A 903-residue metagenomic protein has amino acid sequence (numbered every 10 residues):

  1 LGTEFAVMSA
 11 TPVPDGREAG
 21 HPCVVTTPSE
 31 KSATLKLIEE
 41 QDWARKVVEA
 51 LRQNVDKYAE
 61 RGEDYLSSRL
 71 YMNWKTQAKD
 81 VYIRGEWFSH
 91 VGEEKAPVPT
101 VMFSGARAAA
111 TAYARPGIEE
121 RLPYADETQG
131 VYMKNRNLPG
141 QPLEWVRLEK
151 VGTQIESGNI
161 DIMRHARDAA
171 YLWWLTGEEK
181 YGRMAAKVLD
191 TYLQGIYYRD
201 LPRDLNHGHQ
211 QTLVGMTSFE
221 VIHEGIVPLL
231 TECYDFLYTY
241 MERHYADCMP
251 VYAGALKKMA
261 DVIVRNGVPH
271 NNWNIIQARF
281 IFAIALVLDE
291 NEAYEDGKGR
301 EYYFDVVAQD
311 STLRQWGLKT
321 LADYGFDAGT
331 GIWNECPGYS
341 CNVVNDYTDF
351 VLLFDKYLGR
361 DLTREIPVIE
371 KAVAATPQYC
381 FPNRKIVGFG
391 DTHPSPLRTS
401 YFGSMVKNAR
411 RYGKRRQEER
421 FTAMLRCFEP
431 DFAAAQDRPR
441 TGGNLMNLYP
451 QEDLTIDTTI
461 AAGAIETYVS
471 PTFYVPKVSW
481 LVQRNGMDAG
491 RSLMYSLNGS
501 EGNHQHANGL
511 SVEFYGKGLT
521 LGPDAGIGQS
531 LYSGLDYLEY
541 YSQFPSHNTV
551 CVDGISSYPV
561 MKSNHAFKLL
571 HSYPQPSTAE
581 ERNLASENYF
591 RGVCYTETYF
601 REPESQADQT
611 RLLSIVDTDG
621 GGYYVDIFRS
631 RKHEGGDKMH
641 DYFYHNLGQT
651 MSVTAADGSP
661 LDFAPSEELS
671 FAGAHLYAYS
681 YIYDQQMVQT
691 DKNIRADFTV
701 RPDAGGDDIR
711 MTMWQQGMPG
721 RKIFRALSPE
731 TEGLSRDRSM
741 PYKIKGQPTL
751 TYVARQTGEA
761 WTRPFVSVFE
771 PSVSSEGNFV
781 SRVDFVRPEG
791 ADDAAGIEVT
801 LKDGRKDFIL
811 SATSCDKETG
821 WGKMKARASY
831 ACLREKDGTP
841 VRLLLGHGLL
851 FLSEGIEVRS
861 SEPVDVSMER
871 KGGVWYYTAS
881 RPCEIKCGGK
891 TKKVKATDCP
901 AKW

Functional and structural regions predicted by a protein language model:
G2-E290, T348: Extracellular glycan-targeting catalytic surfaces
E18-G20, P28, I38-D42, K46 (+22 more regions): Ser/Thr/Asn(+Pro)-rich, low-complexity disordered segments
E94-K95, I118-W145, L205-H209, R300-F326 (+3 more regions): Surface-exposed intrinsically disordered loops and tails
P250-G509, E513-T520, D662-S666, A672-G717 (+1 more regions): Extracellular polysaccharide-recognition and catalytic grooves
G388-T392, R398-Y401, S492-G499, L521-G526 (+8 more regions): Short amphipathic beta-strand/extended segments with alternating polar/hydrophobic composition
T422-L425, P430-H675, E759-R763, S767-S775 (+1 more regions): Catalytic and substrate-binding regions of extracellular carbohydrate-active enzymes, especially polysaccharide lyases
F698-K802: Beta-strand-rich recognition/accessory modules
R755-R763, E770-W903: Non-catalytic terminal regions with compositionally biased, polar/charged low complexity
